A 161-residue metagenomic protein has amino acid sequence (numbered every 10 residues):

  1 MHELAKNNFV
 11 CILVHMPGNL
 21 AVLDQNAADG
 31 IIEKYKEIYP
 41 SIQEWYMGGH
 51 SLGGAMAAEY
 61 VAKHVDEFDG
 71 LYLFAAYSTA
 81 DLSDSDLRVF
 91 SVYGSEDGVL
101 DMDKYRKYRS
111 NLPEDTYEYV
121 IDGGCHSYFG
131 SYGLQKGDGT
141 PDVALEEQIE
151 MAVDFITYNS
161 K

Functional and structural regions predicted by a protein language model:
H2-L23: Conserved alpha/beta-hydrolase
A27-W45: Conserved acidic catalytic loop of the alpha/beta-hydrolase fold
E44-G49, F74: Short beta-strand immediately N-terminal to the catalytic nucleophile in serine-hydrolase-like folds
G48-A57: Gly/Ala-rich beta-loop-alpha elbow adjacent to hydrolase catalytic centers
D66-S78, R88-F90: A conserved short beta-strand
S85, S91-Y93, D97: Short beta-strand/loop motif that positions the catalytic acidic residue of the alpha/beta-hydrolase fold
L100-N111: Short alpha-helix in the alpha/beta-hydrolase fold that links the catalytic acid
Y117-K161: C-terminal catalytic histidine-bearing segment of alpha/beta-hydrolase fold enzymes
